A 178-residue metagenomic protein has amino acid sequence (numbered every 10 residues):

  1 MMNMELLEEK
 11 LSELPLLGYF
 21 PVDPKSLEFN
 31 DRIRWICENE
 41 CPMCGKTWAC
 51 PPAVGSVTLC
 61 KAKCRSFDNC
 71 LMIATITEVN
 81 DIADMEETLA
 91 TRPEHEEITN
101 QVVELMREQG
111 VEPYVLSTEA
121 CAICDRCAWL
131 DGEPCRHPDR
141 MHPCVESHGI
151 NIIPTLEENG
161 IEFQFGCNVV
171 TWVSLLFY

Functional and structural regions predicted by a protein language model:
M1-D23: TRNA-binding/sensing appendages of the translation machinery
L17-T47, P51-Y178: Catalytic cores of enzyme domains
